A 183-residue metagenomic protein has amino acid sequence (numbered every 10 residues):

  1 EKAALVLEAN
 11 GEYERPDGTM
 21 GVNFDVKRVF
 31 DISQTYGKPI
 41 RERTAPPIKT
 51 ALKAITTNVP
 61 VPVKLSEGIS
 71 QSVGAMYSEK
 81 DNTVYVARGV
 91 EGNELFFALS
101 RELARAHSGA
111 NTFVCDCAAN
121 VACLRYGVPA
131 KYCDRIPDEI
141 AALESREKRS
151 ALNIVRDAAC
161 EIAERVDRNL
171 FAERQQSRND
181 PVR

Functional and structural regions predicted by a protein language model:
E1-R183: N-terminal accessory/interface modules of nucleic-acid-binding and processing proteins
